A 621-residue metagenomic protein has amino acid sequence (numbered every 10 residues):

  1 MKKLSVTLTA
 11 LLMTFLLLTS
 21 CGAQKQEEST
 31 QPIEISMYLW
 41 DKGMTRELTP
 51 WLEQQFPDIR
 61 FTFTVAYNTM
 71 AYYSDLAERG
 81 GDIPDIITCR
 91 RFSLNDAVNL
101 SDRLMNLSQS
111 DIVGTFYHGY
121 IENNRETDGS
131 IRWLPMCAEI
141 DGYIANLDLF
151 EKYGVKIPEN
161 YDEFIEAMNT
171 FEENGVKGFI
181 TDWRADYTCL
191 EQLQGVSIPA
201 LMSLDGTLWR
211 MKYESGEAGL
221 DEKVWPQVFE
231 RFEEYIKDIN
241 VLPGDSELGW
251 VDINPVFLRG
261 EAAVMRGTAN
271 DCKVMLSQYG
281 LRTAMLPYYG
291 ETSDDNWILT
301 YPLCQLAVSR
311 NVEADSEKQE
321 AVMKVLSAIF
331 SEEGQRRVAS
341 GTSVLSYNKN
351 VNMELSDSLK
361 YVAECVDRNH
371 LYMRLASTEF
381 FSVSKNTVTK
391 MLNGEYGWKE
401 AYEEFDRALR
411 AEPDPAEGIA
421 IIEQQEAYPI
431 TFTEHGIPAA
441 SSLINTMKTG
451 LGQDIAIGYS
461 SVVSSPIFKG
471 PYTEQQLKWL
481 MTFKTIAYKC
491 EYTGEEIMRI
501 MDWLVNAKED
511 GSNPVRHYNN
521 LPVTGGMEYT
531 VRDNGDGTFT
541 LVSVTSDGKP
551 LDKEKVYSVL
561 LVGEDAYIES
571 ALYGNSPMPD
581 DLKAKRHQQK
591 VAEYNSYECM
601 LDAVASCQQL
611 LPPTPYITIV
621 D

Functional and structural regions predicted by a protein language model:
Q54, R60, Y153, L276-S340: Extracytoplasmic/periplasmic substrate-recognition and gating elements
Q54-G119, D148-E159, N254-V256, A263-V264: Extracytoplasmic "Venus flytrap"/periplasmic binding protein-like
R90-D141, K156, I165, E191-Q192 (+1 more regions): Hinge/lid segment of periplasmic solute-binding proteins
N124, L286, R337-K390: Long, aromatic- and glycine/proline-rich binding clefts that accommodate carbohydrate-like moieties
R132, I165-E217, A262: Extracytoplasmic/periplasmic solute-binding protein
E151, E364-Q424: Conserved C-terminal helix/tail region of periplasmic/extracytoplasmic solute-binding proteins
Y213-S246: Glycine-centered hinge/linker elements that transmit conformational signals in sensory and ligand-binding systems
A416-D621: Catalytic centers of hydrolytic enzymes
